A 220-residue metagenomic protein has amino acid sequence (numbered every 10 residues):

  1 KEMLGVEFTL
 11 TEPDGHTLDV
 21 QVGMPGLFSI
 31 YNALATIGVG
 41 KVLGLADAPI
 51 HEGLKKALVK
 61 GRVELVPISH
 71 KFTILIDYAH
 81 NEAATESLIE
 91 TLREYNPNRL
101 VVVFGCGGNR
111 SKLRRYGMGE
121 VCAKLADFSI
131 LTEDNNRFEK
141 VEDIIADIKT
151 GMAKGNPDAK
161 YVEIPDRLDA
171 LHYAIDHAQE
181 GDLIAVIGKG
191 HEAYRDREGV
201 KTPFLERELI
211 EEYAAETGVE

Functional and structural regions predicted by a protein language model:
K1-D19: Acidic-glycine-rich active-site phosphate/pyrophosphate-binding loop
K1-E2, Q21-L27, H51-K55, I164-P165: Beta-strand->loop->alpha-helix junctions that form or flank phosphate-binding loops in nucleotide-handling enzymes
M3-V6, M24-A35, V59-V63: Short glycine/threonine-rich catalytic loop with a Thr-x-Gly-x-Asp
T9, Q21, E64-V66: Residues in well-ordered beta-strands of folded domains
L10-E12, V22-M24, M152: Hydrophobic residues in beta-strands and at strand termini
G15, A35-A48, E52-G61, L65-E220: ATP-dependent carboxylate-amine ligase
